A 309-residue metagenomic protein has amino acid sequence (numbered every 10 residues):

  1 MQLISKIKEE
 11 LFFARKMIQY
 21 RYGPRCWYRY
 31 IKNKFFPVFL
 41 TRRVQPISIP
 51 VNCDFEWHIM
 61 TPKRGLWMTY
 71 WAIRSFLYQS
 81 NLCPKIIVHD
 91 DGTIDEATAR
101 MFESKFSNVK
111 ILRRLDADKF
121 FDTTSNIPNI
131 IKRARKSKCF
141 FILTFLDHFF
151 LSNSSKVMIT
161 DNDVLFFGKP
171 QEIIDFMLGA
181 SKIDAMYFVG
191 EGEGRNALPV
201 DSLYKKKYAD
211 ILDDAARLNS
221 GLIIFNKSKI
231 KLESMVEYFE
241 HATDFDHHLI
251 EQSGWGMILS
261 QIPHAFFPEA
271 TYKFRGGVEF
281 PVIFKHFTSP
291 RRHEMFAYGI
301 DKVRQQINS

Functional and structural regions predicted by a protein language model:
M1-N52, F296-S309: Membrane-proximal basic amphipathic "stem/tether" segments
E56: Cell-envelope/extracellular polymer assembly enzymes that use nucleotide-activated donors
T61-W67: Active-site beta-to-alpha loop of glycosyltransferases that engages the nucleotide-sugar donor
S75-C83: Short, acidic, metal-binding catalytic loop of nucleotide-sugar glycosyltransferases
K85-G92, Y187-V189: Short internal beta-strands
A99, E103-L151: Active-site-proximal specificity loops/subdomain of glycosyltransferases
F145-N196: GT-A fold catalytic core of metal-dependent nucleotide-sugar glycosyltransferases, centered on the diacidic
G192-E193, L212-R292: Catalytic core and acceptor-binding pocket of nucleotide-sugar-dependent glycosyltransferases
